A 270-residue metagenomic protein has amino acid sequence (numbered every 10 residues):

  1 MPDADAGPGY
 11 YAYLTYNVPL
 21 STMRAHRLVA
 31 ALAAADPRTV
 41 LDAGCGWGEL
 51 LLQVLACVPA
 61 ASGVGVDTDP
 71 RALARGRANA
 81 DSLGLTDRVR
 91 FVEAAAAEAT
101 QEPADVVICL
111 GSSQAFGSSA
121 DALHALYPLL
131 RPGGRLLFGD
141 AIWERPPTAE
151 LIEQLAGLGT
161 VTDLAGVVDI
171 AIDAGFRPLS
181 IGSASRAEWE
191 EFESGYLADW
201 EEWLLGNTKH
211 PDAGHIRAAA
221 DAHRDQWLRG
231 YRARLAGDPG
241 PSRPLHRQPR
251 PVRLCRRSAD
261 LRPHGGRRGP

Functional and structural regions predicted by a protein language model:
V18-D36: Conserved alpha-helix/loop element of class I SAM-dependent methyltransferases that forms part of the SAM/SAH-binding
P37-G46: Conserved class I S-adenosyl-L-methionine
E49-A97: Class I SAM-dependent methyltransferase SAM/SAH-binding core
A97-V107: A short acidic, Gly/Pro-enriched loop at the edge of an enzyme's catalytic core that lines a small-molecule cofactor
V106-S118: A short SAM/SAH-binding and catalytic strip from SAM-dependent methyltransferases
A120-R135: A short glycine-rich, Lys/Arg-flanked "PGG" loop and its adjoining helix->strand segment in the class I
A141-G159: Short, glycine-/aromatic-enriched active-site segment of Class I SAM-dependent methyltransferases
S180-P270: Conserved Class I S-adenosyl-L-methionine
